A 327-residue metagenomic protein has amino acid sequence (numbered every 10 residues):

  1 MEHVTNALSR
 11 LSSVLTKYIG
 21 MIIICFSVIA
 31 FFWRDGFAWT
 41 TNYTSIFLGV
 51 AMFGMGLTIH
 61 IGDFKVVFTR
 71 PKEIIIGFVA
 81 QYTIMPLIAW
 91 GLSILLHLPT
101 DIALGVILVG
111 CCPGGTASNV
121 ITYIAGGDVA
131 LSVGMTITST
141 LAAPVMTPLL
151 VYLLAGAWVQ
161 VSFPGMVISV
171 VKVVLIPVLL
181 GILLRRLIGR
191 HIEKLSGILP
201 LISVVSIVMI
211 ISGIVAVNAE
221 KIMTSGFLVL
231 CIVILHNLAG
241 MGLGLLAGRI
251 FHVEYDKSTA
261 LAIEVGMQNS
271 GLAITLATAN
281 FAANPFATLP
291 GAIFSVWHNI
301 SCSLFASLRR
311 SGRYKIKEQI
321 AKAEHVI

Functional and structural regions predicted by a protein language model:
M1-I327: Alpha-helical transmembrane segments of multi-pass small-molecule/ion transporters
